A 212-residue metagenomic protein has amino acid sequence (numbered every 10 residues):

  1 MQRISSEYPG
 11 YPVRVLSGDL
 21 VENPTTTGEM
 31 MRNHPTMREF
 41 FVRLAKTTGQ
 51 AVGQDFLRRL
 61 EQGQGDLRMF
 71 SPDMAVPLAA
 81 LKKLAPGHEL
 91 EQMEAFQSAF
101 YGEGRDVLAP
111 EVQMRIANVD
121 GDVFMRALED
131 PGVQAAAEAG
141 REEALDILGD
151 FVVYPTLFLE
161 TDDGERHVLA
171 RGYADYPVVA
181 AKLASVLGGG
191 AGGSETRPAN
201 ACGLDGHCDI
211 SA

Functional and structural regions predicted by a protein language model:
M1-S6, A95-A212: C-terminal cap of thioredoxin/glutaredoxin-like
Q2-A99: Structural alpha/beta surface segment adjacent to cysteine/selenocysteine redox centers across thiol/disulfide enzymes
